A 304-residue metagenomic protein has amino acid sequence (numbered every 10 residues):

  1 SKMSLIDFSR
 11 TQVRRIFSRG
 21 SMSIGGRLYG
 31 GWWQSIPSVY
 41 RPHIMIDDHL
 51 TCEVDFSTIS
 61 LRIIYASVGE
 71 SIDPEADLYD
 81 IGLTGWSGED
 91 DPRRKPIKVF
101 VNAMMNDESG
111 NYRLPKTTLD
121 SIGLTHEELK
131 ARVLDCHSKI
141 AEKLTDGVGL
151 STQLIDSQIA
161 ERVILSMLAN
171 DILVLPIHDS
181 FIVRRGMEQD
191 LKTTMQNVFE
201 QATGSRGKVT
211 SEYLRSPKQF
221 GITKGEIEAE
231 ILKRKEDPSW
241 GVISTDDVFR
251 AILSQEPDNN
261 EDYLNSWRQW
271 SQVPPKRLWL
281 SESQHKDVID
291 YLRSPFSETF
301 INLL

Functional and structural regions predicted by a protein language model:
S1-Y40, R206-L304: Non-catalytic nucleic-acid-binding interfaces of large nucleic-acid enzymes and RNP effectors
W32-T145, L304: Helical catalytic core of nucleic-acid polymerases
D55-F56, L173-R184: Catalytic palm active-site di-aspartate
E75-W86, H178, S205-R215: A generic structural motif
E142-E161: Adenine-nucleotide phosphate-binding core of ATP-dependent small-molecule kinases
Q158-I177: Active-site palm subdomain of RNA-directed nucleic acid polymerases
K192-N197: Short amphipathic alpha-helices in soluble, non-transmembrane regions that often serve as interface/regulatory elements
V198-S205: A common structural junction motif
